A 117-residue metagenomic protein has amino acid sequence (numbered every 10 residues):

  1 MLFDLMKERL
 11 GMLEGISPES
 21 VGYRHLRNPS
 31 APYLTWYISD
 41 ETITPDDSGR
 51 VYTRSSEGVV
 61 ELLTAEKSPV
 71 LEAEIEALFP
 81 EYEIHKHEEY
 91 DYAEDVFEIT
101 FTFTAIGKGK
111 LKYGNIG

Functional and structural regions predicted by a protein language model:
M1-P45, A65-K67: Small/polar-rich, solvent-exposed N-terminal microdomains that initiate assembly or binding
M1-R9, S39-T53, H87-G117: Short, charged interaction patches at domain edges and termini
M6-L10, E72-P80: Short amphipathic alpha-helices in soluble, non-transmembrane regions that often serve as interface/regulatory elements
E14-I16, L78-K86: A common structural junction motif
P32, S56, I99: Residues that flank catalytic or metal-binding motifs in active/ligand-binding sites
V51-T64: Short glycine-rich, basic-tinged beta-strand/loop micro-motifs
K67-E74, L111-Y113: Short, conserved charged micro-motifs
